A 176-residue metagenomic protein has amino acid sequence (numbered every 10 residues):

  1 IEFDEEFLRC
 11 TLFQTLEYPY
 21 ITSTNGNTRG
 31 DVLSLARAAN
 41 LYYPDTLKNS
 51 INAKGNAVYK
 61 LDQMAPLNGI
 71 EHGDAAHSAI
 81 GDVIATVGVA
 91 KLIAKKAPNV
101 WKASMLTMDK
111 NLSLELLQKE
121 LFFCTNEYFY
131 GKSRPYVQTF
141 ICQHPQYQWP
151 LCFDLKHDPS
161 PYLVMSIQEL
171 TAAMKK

Functional and structural regions predicted by a protein language model:
I1-A97, S104: Metal-dependent phosphoesterase core characteristic of DEDDh/y 3'-5' exonuclease domains
L92-K176: Acidic two-metal-ion nuclease catalytic site recognized across multiple nuclease folds, prominently DnaQ/RNase D-T
